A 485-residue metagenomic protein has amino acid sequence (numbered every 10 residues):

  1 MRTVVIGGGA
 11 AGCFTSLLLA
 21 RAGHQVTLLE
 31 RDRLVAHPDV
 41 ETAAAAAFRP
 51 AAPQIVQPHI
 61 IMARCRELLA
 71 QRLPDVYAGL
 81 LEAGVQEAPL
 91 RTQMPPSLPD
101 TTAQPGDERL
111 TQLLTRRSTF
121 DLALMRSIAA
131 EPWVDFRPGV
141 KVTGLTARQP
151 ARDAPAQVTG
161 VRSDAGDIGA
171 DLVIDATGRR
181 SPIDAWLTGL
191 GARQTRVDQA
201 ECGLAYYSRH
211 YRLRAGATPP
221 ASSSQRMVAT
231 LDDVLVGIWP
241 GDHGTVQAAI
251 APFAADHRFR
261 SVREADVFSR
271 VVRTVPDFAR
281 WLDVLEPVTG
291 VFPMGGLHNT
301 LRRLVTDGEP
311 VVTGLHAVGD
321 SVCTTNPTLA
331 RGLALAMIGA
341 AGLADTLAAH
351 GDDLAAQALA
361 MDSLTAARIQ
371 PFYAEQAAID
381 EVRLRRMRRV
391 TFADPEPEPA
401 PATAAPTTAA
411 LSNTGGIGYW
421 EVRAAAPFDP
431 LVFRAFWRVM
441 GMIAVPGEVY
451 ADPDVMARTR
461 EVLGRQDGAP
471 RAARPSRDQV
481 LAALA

Functional and structural regions predicted by a protein language model:
M1-P38: N-terminal Rossmann-like FAD-binding beta1-loop-alpha1 element of flavoenzymes
L18, A22, D39-Q93: N-terminal FAD cofactor-binding segment of flavoenzymes
L28-L29, V173, V318: Generic enzyme active-site microenvironment
I60-I61, D107-R126, P182, V262: Short beta-strand to alpha-helix junction loop
L98-R117, D121, V158, P252-A255: Helix-loop-beta segment of a Rossmann-like dinucleotide-binding subdomain
A130-R270: Predominantly flavin-linked oxidoreductase catalytic cores and closely associated redox partners
D256-F372: FAD/FMN-dependent oxidoreductases across multiple families
A344-A485: C-terminal helical "tail/cap" subdomain of flavin- and related membrane-associated enzymes
